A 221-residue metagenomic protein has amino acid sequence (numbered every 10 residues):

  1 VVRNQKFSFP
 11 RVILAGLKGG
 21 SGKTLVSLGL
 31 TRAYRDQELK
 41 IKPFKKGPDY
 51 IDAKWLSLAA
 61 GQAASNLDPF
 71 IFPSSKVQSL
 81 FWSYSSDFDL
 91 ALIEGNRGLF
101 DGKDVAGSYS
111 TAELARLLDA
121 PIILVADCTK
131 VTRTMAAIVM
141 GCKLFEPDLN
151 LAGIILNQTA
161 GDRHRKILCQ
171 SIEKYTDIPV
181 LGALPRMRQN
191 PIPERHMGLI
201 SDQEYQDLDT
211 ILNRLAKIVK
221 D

Functional and structural regions predicted by a protein language model:
V1-V2: Acidic, Ala/Val/Gly-enriched low-complexity intrinsically disordered segments
Q5-L118, I122, A126-G153, A160-K166 (+1 more regions): ATP-dependent carboxylate-amine ligase catalytic core
T132-D221: Internal gly/pro-rich beta-alpha loop/helix module that stabilizes soluble enzyme cofactors or their anionic handles
